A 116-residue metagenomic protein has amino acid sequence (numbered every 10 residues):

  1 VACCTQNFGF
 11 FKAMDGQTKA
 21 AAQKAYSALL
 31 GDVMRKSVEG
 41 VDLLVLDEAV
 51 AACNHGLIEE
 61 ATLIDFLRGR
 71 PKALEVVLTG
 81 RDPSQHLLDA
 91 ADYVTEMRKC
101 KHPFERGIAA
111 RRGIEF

Functional and structural regions predicted by a protein language model:
V1-R35: Conserved P-loop
G16, M34-V38, A49-F116: Replace "adjacent to P-loop NTPase cores in ATP/GTP-dependent enzymes" with "adjacent to NTP-binding cores
